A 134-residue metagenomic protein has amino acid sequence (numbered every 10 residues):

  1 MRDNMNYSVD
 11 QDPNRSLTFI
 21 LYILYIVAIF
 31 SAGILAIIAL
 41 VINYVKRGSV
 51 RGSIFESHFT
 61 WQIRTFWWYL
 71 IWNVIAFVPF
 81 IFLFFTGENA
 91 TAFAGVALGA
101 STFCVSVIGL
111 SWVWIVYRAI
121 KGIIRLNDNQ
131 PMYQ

Functional and structural regions predicted by a protein language model:
M1-S31, L35-F66, Y117-Q134: Membrane-interface extramembranous regions at the lipid-water interface
R2, V9-D12, A76-G109: Membrane-helix interface segments in multi-pass membrane proteins
L24, A28, W68, W72 (+1 more regions): Physicochemical signature of membrane-embedded alpha-helices that form the seven-helix bundle of GPCRs, emphasizing
T65-F80: Hydrophobic alpha-helical transmembrane segments in multi-pass membrane proteins
V107-I120: Alpha-helical transmembrane segments
